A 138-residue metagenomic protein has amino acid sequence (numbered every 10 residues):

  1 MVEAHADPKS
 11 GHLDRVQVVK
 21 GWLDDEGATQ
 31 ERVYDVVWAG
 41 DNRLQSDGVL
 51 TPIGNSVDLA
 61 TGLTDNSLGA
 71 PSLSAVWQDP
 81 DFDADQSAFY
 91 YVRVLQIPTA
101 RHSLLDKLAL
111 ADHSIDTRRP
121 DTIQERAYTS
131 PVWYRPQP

Functional and structural regions predicted by a protein language model:
M1-P138: C-terminal functional module detector
